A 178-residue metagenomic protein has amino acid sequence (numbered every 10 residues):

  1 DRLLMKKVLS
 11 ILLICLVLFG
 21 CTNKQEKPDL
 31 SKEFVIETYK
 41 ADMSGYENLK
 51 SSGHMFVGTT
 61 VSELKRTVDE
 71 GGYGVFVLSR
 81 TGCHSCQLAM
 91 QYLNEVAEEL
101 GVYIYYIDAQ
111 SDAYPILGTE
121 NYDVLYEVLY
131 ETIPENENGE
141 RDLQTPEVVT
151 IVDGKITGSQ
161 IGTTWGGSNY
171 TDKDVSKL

Functional and structural regions predicted by a protein language model:
D1-V8: Positively charged n-region of N-terminal signal peptides that target proteins for export
V17-G20: C-terminal motif of bacterial Sec signal peptides marking the signal peptidase cleavage site
Q25-G72, L178: N-terminal leader/targeting and pre-domain segments
D69-T81, L93: Short active-site neighborhood of thiol/selenol oxidoreductases, capturing the structured segment around
C83-Q87, V148: The canonical Cys-X-X-Cys-His
Q87-L100: Typically the conserved alpha-helix immediately C-terminal to a functionally engaged Cys/Sec in thioredoxin-like
A109-I156: Thioredoxin-like thiol-disulfide oxidoreductase module
R141-L178: Non-catalytic, surface beta->alpha helical segment in thiol-disulfide oxidoreductase systems
